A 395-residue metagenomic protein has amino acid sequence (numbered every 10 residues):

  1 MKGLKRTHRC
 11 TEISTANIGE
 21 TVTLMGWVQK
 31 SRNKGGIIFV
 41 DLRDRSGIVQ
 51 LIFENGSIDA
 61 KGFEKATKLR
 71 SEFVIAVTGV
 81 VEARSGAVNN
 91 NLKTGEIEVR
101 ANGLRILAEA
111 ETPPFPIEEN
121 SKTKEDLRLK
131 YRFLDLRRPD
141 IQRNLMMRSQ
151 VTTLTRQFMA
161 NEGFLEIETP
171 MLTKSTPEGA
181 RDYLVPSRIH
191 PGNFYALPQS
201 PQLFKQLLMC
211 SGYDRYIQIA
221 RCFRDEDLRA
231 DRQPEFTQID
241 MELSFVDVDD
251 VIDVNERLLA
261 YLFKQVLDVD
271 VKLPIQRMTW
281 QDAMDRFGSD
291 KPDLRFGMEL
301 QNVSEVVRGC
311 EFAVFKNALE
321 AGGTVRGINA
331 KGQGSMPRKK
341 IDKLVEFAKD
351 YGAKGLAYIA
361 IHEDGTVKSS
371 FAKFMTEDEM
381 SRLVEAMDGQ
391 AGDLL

Functional and structural regions predicted by a protein language model:
M1-L395: Class II aminoacyl-tRNA synthetase catalytic cores and aaRS-like
